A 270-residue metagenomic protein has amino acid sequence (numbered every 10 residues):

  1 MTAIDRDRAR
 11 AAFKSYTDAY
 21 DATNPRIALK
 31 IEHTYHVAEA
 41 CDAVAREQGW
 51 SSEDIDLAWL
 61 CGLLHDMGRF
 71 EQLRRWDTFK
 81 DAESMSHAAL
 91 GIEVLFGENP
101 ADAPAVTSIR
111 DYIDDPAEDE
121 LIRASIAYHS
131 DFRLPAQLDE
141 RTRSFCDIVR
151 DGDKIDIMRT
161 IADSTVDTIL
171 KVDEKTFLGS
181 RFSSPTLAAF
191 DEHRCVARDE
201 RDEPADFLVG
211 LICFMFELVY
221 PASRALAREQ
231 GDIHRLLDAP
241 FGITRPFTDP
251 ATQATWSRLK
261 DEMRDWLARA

Functional and structural regions predicted by a protein language model:
M1-A89, D139: Acidic/His-rich, divalent-metal-binding segments that scaffold phosphate/diphosphate chemistry
A12, A105-S108, Y112, T255-R258 (+1 more regions): Charge-rich, solvent-exposed alpha-helical interaction surfaces
R26-I31, Y35, E39-S51, L64 (+2 more regions): Divalent metal-dependent phosphate-bond-processing catalytic cores, especially two-metal-ion Mg2+/Mn2+ enzymes that act
W50-L64, D115-S125, T142-I148: Alpha-helical scaffolds flanking conserved acidic
F70-L121, F132: Hydrophobic/aromatic-rich structural module bridging two neighboring secondary-structure elements via a short loop
